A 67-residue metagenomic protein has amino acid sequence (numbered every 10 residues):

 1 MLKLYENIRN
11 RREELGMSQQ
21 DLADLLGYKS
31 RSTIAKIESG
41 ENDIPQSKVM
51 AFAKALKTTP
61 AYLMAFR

Functional and structural regions predicted by a protein language model:
M1-E14: A short, Lys/Arg-rich alpha-helix, primarily the initiator
R9, Q20, M50: Residues within the helices of the helix-turn-helix
R12, A23-D24, A53: The alpha-helix within a helix-turn-helix
G16-K36: Short alpha-helical DNA-recognition segment
L25, Y62-R67: Short amphipathic recognition helices of helix-turn-helix/homeodomain-type DNA-binding modules
I37-E38, K48, R67: DNA major-groove recognition helix of helix-turn-helix
S47-Y62: DNA major-groove recognition helix of helix-turn-helix/homeodomain DNA-binding modules
